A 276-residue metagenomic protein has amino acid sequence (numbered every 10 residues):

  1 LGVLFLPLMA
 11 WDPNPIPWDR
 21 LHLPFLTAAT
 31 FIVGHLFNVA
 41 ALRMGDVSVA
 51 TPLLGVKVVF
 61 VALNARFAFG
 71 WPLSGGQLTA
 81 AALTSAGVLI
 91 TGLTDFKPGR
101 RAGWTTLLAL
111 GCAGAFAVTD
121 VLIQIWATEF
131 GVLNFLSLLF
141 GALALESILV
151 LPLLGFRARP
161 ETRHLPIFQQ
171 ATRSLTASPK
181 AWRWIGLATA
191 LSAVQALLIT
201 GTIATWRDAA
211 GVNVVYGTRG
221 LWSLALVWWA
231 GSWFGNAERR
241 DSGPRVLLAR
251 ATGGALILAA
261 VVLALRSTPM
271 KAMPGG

Functional and structural regions predicted by a protein language model:
L1-V33, L83-A86, I90, L136-L165 (+2 more regions): Transmembrane alpha-helices of multi-pass small-molecule transport proteins
G2-L6, V56, L63-A65, G76-D95 (+2 more regions): Hydrophobic transmembrane alpha-helices of multi-pass small-molecule transport proteins
L6, A10-F37, L54, G103-G114 (+2 more regions): Loop-to-transmembrane-helix transition segments
A10-H22, N64-Q77, I125-N134, G201-D208 (+1 more regions): Helix-coil boundary and interhelical linker segments in multi-pass alpha-helical membrane proteins
L26, L53-V56, G76-T79, L138-L139 (+2 more regions): Hydrophobic core positions of alpha-helical segments in small-molecule transporters and transporter systems
V33, G99-L139, L149, I185-T205 (+1 more regions): Glycine-/small-residue-enriched transmembrane alpha-helix faces in small-molecule transporters and effluxers
F37-L53, P72, T128-N134, L197-L221 (+1 more regions): Structural motif at transmembrane-helix junctions in multi-pass transporters
A40, M44, R66-F67, W71 (+7 more regions): Membrane-interface helix caps of multi-pass small-molecule transporters
